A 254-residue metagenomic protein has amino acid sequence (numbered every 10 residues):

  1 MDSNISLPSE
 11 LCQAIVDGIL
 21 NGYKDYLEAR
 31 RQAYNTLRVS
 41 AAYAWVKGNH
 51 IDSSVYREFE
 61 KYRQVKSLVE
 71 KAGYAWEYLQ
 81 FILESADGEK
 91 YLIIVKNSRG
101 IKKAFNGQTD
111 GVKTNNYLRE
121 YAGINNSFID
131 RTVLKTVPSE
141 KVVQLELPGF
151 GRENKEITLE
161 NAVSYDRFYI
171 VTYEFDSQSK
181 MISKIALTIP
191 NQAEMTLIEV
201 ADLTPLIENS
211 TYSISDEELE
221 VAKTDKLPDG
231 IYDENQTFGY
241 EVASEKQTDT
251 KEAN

Functional and structural regions predicted by a protein language model:
M1-N49: Interdomain/boundary linker segments immediately adjacent to catalytic/signaling cores
R38-S40, S53, Q64-S67, K141-V143 (+1 more regions): N-terminal start-of-chain detector that recognizes signal peptides and the immediate post-cleavage beginning
G48-R63: Amphipathic alpha-helical segments
E60-E89: A short acidic/basic microdomain associated with nuclease active sites
Y78-T114: Conserved catalytic cores of phosphodiester-cleaving nucleases, focusing on short active-site segments
D87-L92, I101-A104, F175-I185, A193-L197: Short, surface-exposed beta-strand/loop "edge" segments at domain boundaries and coil↔beta transitions
K113-T188: Acidic, metal/cofactor-coordinating or nucleic-acid-engaging core segments within structured domains
M181-N254: Extended, charged low-complexity segments that frequently continue into or abut oligomerization scaffolds
